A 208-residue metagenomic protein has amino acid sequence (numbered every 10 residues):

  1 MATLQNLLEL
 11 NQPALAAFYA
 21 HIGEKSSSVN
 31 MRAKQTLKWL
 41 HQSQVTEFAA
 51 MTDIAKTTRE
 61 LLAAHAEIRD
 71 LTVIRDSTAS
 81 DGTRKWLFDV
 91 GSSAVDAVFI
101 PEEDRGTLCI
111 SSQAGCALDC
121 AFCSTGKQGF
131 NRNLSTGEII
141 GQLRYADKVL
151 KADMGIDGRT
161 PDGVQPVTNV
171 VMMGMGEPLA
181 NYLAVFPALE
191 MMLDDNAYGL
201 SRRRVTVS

Functional and structural regions predicted by a protein language model:
M1-G106: Flexible, acidic/Gly-rich N-terminal and inter-domain linker regions that tether and position cofactor-handling modules
A79, Q113-A114: Short, charged/polar low-complexity linear motifs in solvent-exposed/disordered segments
V95, D104-S111, A117-S208: Conserved Radical SAM active-site core
